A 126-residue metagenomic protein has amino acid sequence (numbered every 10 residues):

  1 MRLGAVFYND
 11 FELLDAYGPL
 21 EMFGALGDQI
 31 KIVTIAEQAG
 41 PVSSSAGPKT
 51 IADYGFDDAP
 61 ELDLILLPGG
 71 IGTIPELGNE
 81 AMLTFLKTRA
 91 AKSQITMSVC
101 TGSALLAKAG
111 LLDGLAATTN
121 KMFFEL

Functional and structural regions predicted by a protein language model:
M1-T96, A104-K108, G114, F124: Extended, subdomain-level signal for the structured scaffold at the beginning of enzyme domains
A117: Anionic-ligand binding patches
N120-K121: Class I SAM-dependent methyltransferase SAM-binding "motif I" and its flanking Rossmann-like core
